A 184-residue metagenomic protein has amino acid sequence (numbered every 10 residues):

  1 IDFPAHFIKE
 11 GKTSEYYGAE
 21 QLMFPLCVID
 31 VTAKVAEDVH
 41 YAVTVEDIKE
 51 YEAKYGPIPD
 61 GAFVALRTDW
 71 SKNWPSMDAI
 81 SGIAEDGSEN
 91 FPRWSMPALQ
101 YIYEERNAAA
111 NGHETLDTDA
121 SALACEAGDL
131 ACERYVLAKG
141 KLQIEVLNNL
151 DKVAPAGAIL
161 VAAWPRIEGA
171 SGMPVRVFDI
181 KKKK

Functional and structural regions predicted by a protein language model:
I1-K184: Active-/binding-site microenvironments in catalytic and ligand-binding cores
